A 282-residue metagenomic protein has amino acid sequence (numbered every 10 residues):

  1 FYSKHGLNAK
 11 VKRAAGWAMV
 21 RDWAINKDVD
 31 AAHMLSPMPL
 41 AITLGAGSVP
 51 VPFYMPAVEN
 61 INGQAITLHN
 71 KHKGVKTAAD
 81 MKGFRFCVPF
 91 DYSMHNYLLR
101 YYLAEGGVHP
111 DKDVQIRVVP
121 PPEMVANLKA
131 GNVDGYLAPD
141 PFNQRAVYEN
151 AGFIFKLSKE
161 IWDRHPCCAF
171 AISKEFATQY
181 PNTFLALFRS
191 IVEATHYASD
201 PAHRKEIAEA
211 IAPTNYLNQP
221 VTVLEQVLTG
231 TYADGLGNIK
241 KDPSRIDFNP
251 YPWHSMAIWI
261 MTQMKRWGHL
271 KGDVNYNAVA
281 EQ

Functional and structural regions predicted by a protein language model:
F1-D111, Q115-V118, N127-F142, N150-R164: Short, glycine-/small- and polar/acidic-enriched structural segments that line small-molecule recognition paths
A65-T67, A169-I172, F176-A177: Short glycine- and hydrophobic/aromatic-rich loop-to-beta-strand nucleating segment in the catalytic cores
M124: Active-site-adjacent pocket-lining segments in enzyme domains
R164-H165, E206: Short gly/pro-enriched beta-turn/loop segments at secondary-structure junctions
Q179-E281: Secondary-structure end/capping motifs
